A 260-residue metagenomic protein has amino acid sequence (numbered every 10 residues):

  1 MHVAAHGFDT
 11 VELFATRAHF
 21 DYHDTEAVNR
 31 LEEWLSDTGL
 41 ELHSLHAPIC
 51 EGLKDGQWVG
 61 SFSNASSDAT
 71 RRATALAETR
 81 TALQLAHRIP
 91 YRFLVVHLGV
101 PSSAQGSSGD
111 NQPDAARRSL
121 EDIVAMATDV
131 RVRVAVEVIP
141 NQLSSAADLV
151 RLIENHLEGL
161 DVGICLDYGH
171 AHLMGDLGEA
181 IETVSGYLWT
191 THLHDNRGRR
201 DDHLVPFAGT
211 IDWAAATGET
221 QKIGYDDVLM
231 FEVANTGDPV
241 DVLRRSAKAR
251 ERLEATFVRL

Functional and structural regions predicted by a protein language model:
M1-H6, E32, S36, Q84 (+3 more regions): Histidine-acidic metal/acid-base catalytic patches
M1-T81, H87, T128, G186 (+1 more regions): N-terminal pre-domain/capping segments
V11-L13, L42-A47, L94-V96, V134-V136 (+3 more regions): Hydrophobic faces of well-ordered beta-strands that scaffold small-molecule active sites in alpha/beta enzyme cores
A15-R17, P48-E51, L98-S102, V138-Q142 (+3 more regions): Active-site-proximal loop/turn and secondary-structure-junction residues that shape catalytic pockets, frequently
H19, N111, V136-E137, Y168-G169 (+1 more regions): Conserved short-loop catalytic and cofactor-binding motifs
D21, L53-D55, A104, D201 (+1 more regions): Glycine/Thr-rich phosphate-binding loops of Rossmann-like dinucleotide-binding domains
D21-D24, V28, A65-R72, G106-P113 (+3 more regions): Flexible, glycine- and charge-enriched loops at secondary-structure boundaries
K54-G163: Active-site acidic/histidine proton-transfer and metal-coordination neighborhood in alpha/beta enzyme cores
